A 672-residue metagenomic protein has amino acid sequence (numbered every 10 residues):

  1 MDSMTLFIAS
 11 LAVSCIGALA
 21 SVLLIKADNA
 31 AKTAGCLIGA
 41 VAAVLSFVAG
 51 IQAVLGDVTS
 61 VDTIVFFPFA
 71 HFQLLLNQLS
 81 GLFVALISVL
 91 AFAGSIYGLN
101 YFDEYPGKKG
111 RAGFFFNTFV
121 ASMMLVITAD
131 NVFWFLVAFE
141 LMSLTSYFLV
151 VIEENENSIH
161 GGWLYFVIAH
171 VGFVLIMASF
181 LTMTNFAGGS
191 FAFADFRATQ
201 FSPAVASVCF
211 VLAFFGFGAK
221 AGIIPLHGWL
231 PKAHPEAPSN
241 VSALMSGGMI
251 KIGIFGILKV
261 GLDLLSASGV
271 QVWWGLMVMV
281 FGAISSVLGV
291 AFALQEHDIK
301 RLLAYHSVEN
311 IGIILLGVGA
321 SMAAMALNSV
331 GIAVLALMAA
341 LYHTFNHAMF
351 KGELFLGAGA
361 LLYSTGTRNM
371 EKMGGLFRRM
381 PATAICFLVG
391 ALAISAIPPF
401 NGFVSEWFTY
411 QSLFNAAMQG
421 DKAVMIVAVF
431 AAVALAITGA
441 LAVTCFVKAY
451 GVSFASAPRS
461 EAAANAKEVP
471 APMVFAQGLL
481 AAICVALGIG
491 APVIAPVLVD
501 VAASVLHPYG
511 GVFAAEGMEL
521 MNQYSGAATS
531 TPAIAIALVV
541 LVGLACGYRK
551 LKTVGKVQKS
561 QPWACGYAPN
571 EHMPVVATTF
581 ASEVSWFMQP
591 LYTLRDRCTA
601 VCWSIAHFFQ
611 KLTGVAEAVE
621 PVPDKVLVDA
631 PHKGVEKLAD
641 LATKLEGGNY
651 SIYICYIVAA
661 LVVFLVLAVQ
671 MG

Functional and structural regions predicted by a protein language model:
M1-A9, F72-L86, L125-V137, V272-M277 (+6 more regions): Membrane-entry segments of alpha-helical transmembrane domains in multi-pass membrane proteins
M1-A9, I16-F114, F186-Q200, D500 (+1 more regions): Transmembrane helix-loop-helix hairpins at membrane boundaries of multipass inner-membrane proteins
C15-L19, G39-G50, A91-F92, F180 (+2 more regions): Hydrophobic core of alpha-helical transmembrane segments in multi-pass integral membrane proteins
L37-G50, H170-A178, F387-P399, A476-L498 (+1 more regions): Hydrophobic alpha-helical membrane-insertion segments
T59-P68, A192-A198, F408-G420, I494-Y524: Membrane-interfacial helical/loop segments at transmembrane boundaries in membrane proteins
L74-S88, P203-F217, A423-G439, A515-V542: Hydrophobic alpha-helical transmembrane segments
A93-F135, T145-E468: Hydrophobic transmembrane alpha-helices and their helix-loop junctions in integral membrane proteins
V493-I536, G547-G672: Aromatic-capped, Gly/Pro-kinked transmembrane alpha-helices
